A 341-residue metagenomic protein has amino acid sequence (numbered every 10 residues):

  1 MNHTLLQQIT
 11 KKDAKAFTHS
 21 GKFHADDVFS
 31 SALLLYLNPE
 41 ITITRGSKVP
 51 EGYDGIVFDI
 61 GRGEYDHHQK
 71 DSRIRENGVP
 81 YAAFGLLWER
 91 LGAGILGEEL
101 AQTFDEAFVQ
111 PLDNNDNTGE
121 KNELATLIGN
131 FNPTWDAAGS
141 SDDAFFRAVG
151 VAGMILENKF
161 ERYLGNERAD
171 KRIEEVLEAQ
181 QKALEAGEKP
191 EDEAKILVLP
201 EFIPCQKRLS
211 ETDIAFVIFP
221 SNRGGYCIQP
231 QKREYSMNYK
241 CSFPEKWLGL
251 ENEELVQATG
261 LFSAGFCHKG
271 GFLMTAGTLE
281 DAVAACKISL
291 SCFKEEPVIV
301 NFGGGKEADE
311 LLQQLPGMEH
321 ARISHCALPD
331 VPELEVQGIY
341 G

Functional and structural regions predicted by a protein language model:
H3-E76: An N-terminal structural lobe/cap that precedes and organizes the functional/catalytic core across diverse proteins
K12-K15, V298-I299, V336: Residues that mark the start of a beta-strand
A25-D27, S31, P39, K48 (+5 more regions): C-terminal accessory domains and tails appended to enzymatic cores
L37-I41, G92-L100, Y235: Short helix-capping/linker segments at secondary-structure and domain boundaries
G55-A137, V336-G341: A basic- and aromatic-enriched beta-loop-alpha substructure that forms the phosphate/nucleotide- and DNA/RNA-contacting
P332-L334: Structural motif
